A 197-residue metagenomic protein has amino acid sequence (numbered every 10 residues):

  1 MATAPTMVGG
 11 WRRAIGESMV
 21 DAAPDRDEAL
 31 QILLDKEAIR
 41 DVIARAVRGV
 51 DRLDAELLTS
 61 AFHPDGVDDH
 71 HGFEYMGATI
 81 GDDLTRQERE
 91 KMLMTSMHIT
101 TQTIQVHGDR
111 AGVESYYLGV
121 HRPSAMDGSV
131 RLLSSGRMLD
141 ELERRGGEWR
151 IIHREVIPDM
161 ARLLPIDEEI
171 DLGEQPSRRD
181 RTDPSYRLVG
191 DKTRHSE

Functional and structural regions predicted by a protein language model:
A2-R48, R52, E56-P64: Short, low-complexity N-terminal intrinsically disordered segments enriched in polar/charged residues
A2-S18, G112-E114, S135-E169, E174: Short beta-strand edge/turn micro-motifs at domain boundaries
R40, A44, G81-D82, G136: Generic alpha-helical structural signal
A55-H121: A solvent-exposed, acidic/Ser-Thr-rich amphipathic alpha-helical stretch
M92, V120-R131, A161-R162: Short, cysteine-centered beta-strand-loop-beta hairpins and adjacent loop/turn segments enriched in charged/polar
M97-I99, L133-M138: Short, surface-exposed coil-to-beta transition loops
L163-E197: Acidic/histidine-enriched, glycine/proline-rich intrinsically disordered or flexible terminal extensions
